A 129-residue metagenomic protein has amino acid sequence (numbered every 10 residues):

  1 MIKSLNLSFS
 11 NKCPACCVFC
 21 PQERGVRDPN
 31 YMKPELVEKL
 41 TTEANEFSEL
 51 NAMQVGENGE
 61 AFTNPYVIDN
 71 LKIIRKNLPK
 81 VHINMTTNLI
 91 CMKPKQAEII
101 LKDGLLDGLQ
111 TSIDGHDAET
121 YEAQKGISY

Functional and structural regions predicted by a protein language model:
M1-L109, A123-I127: Conserved alpha-helical substructure of the radical SAM core
I113-D114, A118, E122-Y129: Classical nucleotidyltransferase
